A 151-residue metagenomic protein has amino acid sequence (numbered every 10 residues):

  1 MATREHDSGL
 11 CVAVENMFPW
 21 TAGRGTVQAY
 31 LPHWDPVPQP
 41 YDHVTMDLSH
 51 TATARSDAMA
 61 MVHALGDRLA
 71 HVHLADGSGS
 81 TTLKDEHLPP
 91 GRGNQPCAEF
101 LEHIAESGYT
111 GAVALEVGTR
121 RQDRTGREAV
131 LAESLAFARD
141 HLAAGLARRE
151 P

Functional and structural regions predicted by a protein language model:
M1-A2, C11: Hydrophobic, well-ordered secondary-structure segments
A2, H6, A105: Anion (oxyanion) recognition and catalysis
S8-L10, G111: Residue-level signal for beta-strand positions within conserved beta-sheet cores that form or flank
L10-G23, M46: Aromatic-lined carbohydrate-recognition surfaces of secreted/lumenal glycan-active proteins
R24-P151: Histidine-acidic metal/acid-base catalytic patches
